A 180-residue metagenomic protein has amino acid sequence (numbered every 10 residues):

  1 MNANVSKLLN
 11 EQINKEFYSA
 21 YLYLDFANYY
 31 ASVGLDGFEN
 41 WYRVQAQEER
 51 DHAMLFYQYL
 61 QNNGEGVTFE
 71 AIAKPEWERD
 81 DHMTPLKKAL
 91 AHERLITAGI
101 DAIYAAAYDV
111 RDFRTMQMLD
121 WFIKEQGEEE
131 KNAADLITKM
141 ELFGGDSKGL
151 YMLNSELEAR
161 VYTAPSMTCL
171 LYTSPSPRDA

Functional and structural regions predicted by a protein language model:
M1-S6, A71-A91: Acidic/His metal-coordination segments adjacent to aromatic residues that form catalytic metal sites in metalloenzymes
N2, A31, A98-K124, T138-Y151: Acidic interhelical loop/turn segments
L8-Q12, A20-L24, T97-D101: A structural feature that tracks compact, well-ordered secondary-structure segments with a strong bias toward
N14-F17, R43, Q47-M54, K87 (+4 more regions): Generic structural signal for well-ordered, non-transmembrane alpha-helical segments in soluble/cytosolic regions
Y30-A71, A133-L136: Conserved alpha-helical segments that form or flank metal/cofactor-binding pockets of metalloenzymes
N62-I72, G99-D101, V110-D112: Short, flexible active-site-proximal loops enriched in glycine and acidic residues
F143-L171: Short terminal interaction segments
Y172-A180: Single conserved hydrophobic/aromatic residue that forms the stacking wall/gate of nucleotide- or nucleobase-binding
